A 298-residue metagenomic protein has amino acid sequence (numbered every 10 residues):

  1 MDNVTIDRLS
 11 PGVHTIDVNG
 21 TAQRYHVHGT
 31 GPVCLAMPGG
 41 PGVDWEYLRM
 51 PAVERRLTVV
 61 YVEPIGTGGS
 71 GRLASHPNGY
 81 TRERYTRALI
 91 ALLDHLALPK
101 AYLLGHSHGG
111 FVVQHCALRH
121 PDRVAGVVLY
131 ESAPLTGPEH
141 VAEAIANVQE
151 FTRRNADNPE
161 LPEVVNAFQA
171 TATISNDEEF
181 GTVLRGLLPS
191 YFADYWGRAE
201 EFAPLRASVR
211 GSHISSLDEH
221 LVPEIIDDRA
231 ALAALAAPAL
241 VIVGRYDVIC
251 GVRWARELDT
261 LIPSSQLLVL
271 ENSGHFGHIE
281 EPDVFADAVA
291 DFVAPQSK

Functional and structural regions predicted by a protein language model:
T15-N78, L92: Conserved HGGG/HGGXW glycine-rich cap/lid loop of the alpha/beta-hydrolase fold
Y61-L104, H108, D287: Active-site loop/oxyanion-hole signature of alpha/beta-hydrolase fold enzymes
P99-E143: Conserved hydrolase catalytic core segment
V127-A170: Flexible "cap/lid" loop of the alpha/beta hydrolase fold
V148, N158-A230, A237: Alpha/beta-hydrolase
L235, V241-V243: Short beta-strand/loop motif that positions the catalytic acidic residue of the alpha/beta-hydrolase fold
Y246-C250: Acidic catalytic loop of the alpha/beta-hydrolase fold
S265-K298: Catalytic active-site module of serine/aspartate enzymes centered on a nucleophile-bearing elbow/loop
